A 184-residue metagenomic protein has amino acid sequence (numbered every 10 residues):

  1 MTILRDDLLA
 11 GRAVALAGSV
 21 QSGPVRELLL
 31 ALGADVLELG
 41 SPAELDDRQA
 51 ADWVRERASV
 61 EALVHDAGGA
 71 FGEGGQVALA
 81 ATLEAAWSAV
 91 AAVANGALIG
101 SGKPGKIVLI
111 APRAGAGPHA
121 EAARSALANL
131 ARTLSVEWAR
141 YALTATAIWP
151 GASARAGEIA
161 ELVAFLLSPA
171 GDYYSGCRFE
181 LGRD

Functional and structural regions predicted by a protein language model:
M1-G40: Canonical Rossmann dinucleotide-binding motif of NAD(H)/NADP(H)-dependent dehydrogenases/reductases, specifically
T2-D6, D66-R140, I148-A154: Catalytic loop of short-chain dehydrogenase/reductase
L9-A10, L29, L37-P42, D46-G74 (+3 more regions): A glycine-rich helix->loop->beta "capping" turn within Rossmann-like NAD(P)(H)-dependent oxidoreductase domains
L9-R12, A58, K103, D184: Residue-level preference for short coil/turn positions at secondary-structure junctions
L16-Q21, L39-A43, H65-G69, A111-R113 (+2 more regions): Structural motif
A58, R124, A160: Conserved catalytic core of two-component sensor histidine kinases
S88, R140-L143, A147-D184: C-terminal helical subdomain
